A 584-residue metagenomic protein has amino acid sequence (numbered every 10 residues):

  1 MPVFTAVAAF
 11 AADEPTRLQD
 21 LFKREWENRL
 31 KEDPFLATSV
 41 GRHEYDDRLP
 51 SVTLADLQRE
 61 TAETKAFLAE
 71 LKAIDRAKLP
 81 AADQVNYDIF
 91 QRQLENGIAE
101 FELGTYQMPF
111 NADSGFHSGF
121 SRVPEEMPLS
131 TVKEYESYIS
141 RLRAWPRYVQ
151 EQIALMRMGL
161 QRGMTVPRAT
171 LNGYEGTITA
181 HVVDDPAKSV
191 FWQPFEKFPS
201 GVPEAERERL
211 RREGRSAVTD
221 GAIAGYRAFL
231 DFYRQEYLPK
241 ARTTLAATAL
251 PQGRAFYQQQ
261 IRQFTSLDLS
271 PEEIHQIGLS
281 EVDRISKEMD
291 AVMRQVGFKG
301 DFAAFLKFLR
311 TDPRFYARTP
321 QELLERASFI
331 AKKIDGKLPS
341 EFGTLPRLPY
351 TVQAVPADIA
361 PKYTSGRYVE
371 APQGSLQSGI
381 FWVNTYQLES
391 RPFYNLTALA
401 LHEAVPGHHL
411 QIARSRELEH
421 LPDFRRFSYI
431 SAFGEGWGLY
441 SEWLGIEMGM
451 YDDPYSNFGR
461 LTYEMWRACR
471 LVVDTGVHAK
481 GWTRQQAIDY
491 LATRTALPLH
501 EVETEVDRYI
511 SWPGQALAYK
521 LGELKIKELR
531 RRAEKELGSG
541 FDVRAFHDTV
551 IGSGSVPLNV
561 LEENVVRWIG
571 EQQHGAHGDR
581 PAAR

Functional and structural regions predicted by a protein language model:
M1-A6: Bacterial N-terminal signal peptides
A11-R584: N-terminal maturation segment of proteins
